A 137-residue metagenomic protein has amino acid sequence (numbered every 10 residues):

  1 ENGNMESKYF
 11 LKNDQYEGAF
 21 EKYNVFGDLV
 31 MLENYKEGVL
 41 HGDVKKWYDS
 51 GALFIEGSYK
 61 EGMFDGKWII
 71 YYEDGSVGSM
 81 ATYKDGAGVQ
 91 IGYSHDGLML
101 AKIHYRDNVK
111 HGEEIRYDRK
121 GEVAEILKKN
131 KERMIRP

Functional and structural regions predicted by a protein language model:
E1-P137: Glycine/tyrosine- and acidic-biased, solvent-exposed loop/turn segments at the edges of beta-strands
